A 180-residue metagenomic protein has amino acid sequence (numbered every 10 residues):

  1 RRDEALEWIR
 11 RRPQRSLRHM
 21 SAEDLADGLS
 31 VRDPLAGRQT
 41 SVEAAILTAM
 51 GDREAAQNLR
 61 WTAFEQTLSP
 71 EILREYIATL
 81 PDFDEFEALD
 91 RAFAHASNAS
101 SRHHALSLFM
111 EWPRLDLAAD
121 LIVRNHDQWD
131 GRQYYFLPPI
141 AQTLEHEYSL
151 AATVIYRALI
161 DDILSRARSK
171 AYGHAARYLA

Functional and structural regions predicted by a protein language model:
R1-A180: Eukaryote-biased, non-catalytic alpha-solenoid scaffold regions
